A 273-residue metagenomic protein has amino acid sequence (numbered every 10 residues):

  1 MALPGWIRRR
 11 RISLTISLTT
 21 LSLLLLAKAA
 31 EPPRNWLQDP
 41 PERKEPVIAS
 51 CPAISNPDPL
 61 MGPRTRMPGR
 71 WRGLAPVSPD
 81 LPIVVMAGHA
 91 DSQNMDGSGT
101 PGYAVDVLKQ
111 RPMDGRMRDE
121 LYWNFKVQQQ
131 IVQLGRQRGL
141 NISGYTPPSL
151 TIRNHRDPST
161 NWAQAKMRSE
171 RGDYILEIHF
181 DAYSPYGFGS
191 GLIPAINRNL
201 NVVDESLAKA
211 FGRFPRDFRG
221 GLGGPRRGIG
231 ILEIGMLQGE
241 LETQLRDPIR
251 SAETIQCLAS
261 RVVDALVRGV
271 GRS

Functional and structural regions predicted by a protein language model:
A2-P79: N-terminal secretory targeting signals
R64-A163: Active-site histidine-acidic residue metal-binding/catalytic motifs, centered on HxH/HExxH-like signatures
P82-M86, I142-Y145, Y174-I178, I229-E233: Structural recognition of the beta-strand scaffold that forms the well-ordered cores of secreted hydrolase catalytic
A90-S92, I142, P148-I152, F180-Y186 (+4 more regions): Solvent-exposed loop/turn segments at secondary-structure junctions within structured extracellular/periplasmic domains
T100-G115, D181-L207: A short, glycine/acidic-enriched catalytic loop
R118-K126, N197-V202, L245-C257: Soluble non-cytosolic domains of exported or imported proteins
S159-G172, P194, R219-P225, G230: Mature extracellular/periplasmic domains of secretome proteins
I175-E177, D181, D217-S273: Active-site-adjacent mobile loop/cap segments within catalytic or ligand-binding domains
